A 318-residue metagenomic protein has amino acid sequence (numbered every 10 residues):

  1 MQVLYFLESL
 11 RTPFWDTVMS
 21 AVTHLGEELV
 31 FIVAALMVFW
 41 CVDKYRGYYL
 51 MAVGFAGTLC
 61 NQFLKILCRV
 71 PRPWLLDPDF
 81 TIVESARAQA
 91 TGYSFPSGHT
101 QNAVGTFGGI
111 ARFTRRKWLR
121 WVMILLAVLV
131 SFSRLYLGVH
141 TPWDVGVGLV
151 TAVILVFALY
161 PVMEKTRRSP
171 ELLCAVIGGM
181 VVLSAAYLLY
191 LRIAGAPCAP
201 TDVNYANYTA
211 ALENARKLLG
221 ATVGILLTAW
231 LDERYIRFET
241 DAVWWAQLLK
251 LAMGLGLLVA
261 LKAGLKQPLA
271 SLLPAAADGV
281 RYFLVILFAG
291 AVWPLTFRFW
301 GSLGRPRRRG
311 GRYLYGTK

Functional and structural regions predicted by a protein language model:
M1-V30, N61-G92, P200-R216, I236 (+2 more regions): N-terminal transmembrane-helix/juxtamembrane module of multi-pass inner/ER membrane proteins
V18-M19, A34-A35, W40-C41, T58 (+2 more regions): Membrane-embedded catalytic cores of phosphoryl/pyrophosphoryl-handling enzymes
T23, Y48-V53, Y93-P96: Short secondary-structure transition/capping motifs
G26-L29, M51, F55, Q101 (+3 more regions): Residue-level signal for the membrane-embedded core of alpha-helical transmembrane segments, especially mid-helix
C41-W74: Membrane helical hairpin/interfacial module
